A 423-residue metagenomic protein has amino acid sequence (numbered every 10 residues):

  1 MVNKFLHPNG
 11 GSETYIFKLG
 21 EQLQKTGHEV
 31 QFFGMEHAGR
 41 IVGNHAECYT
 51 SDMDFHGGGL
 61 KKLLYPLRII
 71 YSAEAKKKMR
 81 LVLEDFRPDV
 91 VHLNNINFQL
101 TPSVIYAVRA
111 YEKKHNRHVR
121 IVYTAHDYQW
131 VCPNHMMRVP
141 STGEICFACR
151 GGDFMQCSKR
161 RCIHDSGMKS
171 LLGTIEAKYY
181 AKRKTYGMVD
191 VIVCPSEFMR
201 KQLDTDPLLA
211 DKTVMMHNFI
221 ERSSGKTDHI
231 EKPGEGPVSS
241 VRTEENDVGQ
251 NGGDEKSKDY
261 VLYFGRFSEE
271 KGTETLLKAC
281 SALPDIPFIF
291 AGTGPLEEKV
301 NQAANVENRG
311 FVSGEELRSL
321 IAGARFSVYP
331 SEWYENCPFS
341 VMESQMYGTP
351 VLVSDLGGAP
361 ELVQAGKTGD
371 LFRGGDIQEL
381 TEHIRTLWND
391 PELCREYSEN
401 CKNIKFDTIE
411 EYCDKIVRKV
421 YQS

Functional and structural regions predicted by a protein language model:
N3-N9, E21-F86, G294, D355: N-terminal strand-loop element at the rim of the active site of nucleotide-sugar-dependent glycosyltransferases
W130, F147-K226, I230-G236: Donor nucleotide-sugar binding/catalytic pocket of nucleotide-sugar-dependent glycosyltransferases
V193, P237-S240, Q250, D254-K271 (+2 more regions): Conserved donor-binding/catalytic core segment of Leloir-type glycosyltransferases
E297-S319: Nucleotide-activated donor-binding/catalytic signature segment of Leloir-type glycosyltransferases, i.e., the conserved
K299, L356-G366, D370-L371: Short acidic/histidine- and often glycine-rich active-site loop of Leloir-type glycosyltransferases that engages
G310-F311, A365-G366, D370-I377, T386-P391: Conserved acidic donor-binding segment of nucleotide-sugar-dependent glycosyltransferases
P350-V353: Short hydrophobic beta-strand element within catalytic cores of glycosyltransferases and related nucleotide-activated
E379, T386, L393-D407, R418: A short, well-ordered alpha-helix in the C-terminal region of glycosyltransferases
